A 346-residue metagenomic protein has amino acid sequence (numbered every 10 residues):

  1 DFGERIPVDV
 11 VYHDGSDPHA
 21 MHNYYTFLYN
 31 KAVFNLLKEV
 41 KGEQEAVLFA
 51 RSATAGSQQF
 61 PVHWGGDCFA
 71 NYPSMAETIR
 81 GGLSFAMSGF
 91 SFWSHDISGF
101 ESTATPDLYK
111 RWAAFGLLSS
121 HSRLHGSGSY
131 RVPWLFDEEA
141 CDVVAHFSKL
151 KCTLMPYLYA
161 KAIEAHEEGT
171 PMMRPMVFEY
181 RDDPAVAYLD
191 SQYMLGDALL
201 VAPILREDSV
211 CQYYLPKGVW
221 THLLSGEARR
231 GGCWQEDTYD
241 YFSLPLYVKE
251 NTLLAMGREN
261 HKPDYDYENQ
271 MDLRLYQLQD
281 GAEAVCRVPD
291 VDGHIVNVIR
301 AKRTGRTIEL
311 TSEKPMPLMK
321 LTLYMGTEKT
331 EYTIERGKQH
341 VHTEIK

Functional and structural regions predicted by a protein language model:
F2-S52: Active-site neighborhood of glycoside hydrolase catalytic domains
P18-N23, C68-Y72, E101, F147: Alpha-helix N-cap/helix-initiation motif
F34-V40, E45-A46, A53-W64, S74-E77 (+3 more regions): Catalytic core of carbohydrate-active enzymes
S312-E313, Y332-K346: A carboxyl-terminal module marker
